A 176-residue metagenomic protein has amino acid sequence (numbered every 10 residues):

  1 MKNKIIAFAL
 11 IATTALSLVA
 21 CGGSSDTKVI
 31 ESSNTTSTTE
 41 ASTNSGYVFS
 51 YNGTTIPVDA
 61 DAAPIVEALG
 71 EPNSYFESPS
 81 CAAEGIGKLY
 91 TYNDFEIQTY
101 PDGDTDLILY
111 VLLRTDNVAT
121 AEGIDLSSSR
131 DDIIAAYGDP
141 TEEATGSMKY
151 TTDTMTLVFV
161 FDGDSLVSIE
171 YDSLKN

Functional and structural regions predicted by a protein language model:
M1-F8: Bacterial N-terminal signal peptides that target proteins for export
A7, G23-L69: N-terminal, intrinsically disordered, polar/charged segments of Gram-positive cell-envelope systems that serve as
L10-A12: A composition-driven surface/loop motif
S17-A20: C-terminal motif of bacterial Sec signal peptides marking the signal peptidase cleavage site
Y51, A62-G103, D125-L126, R130-L174: A cross-family detector of function-defining hotspots
T55-P57, G123-L126: Short, contiguous acidic and Ser/Thr-rich linear segments
I108-L109, L113-T120, L126: A low-complexity, Ser/Thr/Gly/Pro-enriched, surface-exposed linker/loop concept that marks segments flanking
D116-N117, S173-N176: A short acidic/small-residue loop/turn micro-motif
